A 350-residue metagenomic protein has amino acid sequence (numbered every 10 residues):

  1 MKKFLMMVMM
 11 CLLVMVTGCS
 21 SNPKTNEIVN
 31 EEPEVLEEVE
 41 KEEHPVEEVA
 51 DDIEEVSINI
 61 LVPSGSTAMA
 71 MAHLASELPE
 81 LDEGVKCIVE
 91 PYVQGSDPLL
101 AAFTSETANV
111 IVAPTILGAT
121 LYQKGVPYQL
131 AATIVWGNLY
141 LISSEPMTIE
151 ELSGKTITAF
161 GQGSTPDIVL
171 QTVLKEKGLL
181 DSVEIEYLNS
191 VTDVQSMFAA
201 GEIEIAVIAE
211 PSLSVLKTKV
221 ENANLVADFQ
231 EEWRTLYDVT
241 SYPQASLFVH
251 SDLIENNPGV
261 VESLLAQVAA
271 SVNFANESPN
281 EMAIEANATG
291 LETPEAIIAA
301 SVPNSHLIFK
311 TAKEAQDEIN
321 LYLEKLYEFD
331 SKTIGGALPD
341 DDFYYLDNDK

Functional and structural regions predicted by a protein language model:
M1-V8: Positively charged n-region of N-terminal signal peptides that target proteins for export
M15-G18: C-terminal motif of bacterial Sec signal peptides marking the signal peptidase cleavage site
S20-P23: Bacterial signal peptide processing site
I28-L180, I185-E186, E210, N222-V226: Short, glycine-/small- and polar/acidic-enriched structural segments that line small-molecule recognition paths
L78-V85, G154, E231-T240, L307-Q316: Short, solvent-exposed loop/beta-turn-alpha elements that line the ligand-binding surface or hinge of extracytoplasmic
I116-L117, S190-E285: Pocket-lining segment of extracytoplasmic ligand-binding domains
I254-F329: Secondary-structure end/capping motifs
N320-K350: Conserved C-terminal helix/tail region of periplasmic/extracytoplasmic solute-binding proteins
